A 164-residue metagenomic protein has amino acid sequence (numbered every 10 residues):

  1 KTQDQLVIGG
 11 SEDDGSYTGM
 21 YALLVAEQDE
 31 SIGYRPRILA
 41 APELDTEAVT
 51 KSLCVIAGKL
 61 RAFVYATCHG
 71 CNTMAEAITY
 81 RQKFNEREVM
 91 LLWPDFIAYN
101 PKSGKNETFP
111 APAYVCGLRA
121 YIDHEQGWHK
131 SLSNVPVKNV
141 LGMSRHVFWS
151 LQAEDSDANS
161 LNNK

Functional and structural regions predicted by a protein language model:
K1-K164: A glycine- and small-residue-enriched flexible loop/hinge signal that marks low-structured segments
